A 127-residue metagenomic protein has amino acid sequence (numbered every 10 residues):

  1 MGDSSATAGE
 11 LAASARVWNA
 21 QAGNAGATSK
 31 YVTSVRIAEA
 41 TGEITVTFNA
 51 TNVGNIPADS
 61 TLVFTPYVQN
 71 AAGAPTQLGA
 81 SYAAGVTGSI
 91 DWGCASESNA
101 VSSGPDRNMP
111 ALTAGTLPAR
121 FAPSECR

Functional and structural regions predicted by a protein language model:
G2-R127: Periplasmic/extracellular, small/polar-rich flexible segments of pilin-like filament-forming proteins
